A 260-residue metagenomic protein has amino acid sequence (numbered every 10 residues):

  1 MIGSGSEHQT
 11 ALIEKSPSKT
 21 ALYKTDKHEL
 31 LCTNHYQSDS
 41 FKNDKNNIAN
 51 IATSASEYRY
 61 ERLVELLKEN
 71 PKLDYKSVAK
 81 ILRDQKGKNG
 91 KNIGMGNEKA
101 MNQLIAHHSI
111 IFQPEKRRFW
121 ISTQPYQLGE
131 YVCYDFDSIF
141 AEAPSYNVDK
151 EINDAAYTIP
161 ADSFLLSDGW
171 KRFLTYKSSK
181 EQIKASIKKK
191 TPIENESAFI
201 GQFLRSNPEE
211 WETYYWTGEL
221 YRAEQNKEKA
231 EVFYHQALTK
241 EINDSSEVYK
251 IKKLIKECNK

Functional and structural regions predicted by a protein language model:
M1-K27: Structured, non-membrane catalytic/scaffold regions adjacent to prosthetic-group chemistry
G5-T10, L30-V232, Q236-K260: C-terminus-biased signal that marks the final domain/tail of proteins
